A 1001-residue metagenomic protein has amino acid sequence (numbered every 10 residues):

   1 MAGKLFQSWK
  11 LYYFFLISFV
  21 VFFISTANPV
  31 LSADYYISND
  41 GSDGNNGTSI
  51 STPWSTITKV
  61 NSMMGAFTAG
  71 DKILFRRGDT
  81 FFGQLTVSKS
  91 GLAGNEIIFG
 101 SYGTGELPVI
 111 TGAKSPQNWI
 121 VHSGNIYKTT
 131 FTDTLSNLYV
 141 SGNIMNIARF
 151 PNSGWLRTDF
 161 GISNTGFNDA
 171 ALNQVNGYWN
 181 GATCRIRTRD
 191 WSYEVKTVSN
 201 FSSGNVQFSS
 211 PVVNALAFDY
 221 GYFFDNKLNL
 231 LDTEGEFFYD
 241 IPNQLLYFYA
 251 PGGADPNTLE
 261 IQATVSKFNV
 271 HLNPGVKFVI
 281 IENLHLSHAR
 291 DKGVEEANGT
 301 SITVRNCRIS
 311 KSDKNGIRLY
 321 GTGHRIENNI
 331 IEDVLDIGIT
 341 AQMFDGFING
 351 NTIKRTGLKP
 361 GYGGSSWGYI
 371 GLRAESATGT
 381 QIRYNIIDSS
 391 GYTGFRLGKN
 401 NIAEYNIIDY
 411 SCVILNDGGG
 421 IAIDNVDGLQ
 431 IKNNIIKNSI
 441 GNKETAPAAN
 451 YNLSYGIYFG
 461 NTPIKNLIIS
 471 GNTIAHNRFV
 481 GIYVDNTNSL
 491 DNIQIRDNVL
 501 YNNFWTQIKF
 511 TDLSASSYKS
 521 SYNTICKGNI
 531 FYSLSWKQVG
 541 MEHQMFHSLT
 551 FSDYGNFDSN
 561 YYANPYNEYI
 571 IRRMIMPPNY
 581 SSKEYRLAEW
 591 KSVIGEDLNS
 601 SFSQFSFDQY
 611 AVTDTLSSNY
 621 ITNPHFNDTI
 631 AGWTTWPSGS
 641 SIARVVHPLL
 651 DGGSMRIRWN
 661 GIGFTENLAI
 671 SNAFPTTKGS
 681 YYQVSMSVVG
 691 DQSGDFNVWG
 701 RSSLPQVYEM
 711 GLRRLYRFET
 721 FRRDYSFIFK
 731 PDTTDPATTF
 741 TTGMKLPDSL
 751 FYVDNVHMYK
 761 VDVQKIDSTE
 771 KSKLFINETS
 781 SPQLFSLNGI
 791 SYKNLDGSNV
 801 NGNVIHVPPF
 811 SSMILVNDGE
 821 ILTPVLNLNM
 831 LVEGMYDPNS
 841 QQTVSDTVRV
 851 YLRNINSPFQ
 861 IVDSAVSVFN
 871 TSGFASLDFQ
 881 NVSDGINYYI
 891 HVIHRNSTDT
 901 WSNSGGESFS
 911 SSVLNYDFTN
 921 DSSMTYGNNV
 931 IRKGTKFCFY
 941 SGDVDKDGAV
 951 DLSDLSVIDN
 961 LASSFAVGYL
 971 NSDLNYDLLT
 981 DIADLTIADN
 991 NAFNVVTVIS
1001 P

Functional and structural regions predicted by a protein language model:
Y36-A297, Y580-L616: Extracellular polysaccharide-degrading/modifying enzymes targeting complex plant/algal/animal polysaccharides
Q117-W119, S123-K128, A263-V270, R290-K292 (+9 more regions): Extracellular beta-strand/beta-solenoid scaffold signature
K277-H288, T300-D313, G323-I337, D345-K359 (+11 more regions): Right-handed parallel beta-helix
Q604-G639, D767: Extracellular carbohydrate-recognition regions
P624-F626, I670-G694, R723-P731, V756: Extra-cytoplasmic beta-strand recognition segments
S641-T665: Short carbohydrate-recognition loop motifs
V707-D735: Extracellular carbohydrate recognition and processing domains and analogous Trp-centered ligand-binding platforms
S922-I931, V944-N971, N975-P1001: Alpha-helical segments with a strong preference for the paired helices of cellulosomal dockerin domains
